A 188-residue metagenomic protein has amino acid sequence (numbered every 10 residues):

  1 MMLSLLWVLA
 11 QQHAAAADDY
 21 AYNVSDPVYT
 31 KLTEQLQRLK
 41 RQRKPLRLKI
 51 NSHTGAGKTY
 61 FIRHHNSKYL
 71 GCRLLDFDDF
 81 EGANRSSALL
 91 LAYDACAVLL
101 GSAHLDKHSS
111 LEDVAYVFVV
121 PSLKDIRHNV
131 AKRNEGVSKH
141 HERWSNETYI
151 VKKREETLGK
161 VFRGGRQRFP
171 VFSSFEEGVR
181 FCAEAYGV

Functional and structural regions predicted by a protein language model:
D18-Q37: N-terminal pre-Walker A segment at the start of P-loop NTPase domains
S52: The Walker A (P-loop) glycine that initiates the GxxxxGKT/S ATP-binding motif of P-loop NTPases
G55: Walker A (P-loop) phosphate-binding loop of P-loop NTPases
T59: Walker A/P-loop
R63-V98: Conserved substrate/cofactor phosphate-moiety recognition/catalytic segment in nucleotide-dependent phosphotransferases
E112-V130: Conserved phosphate-donor/acceptor-positioning beta-strand/loop module used by diverse small-molecule
G136-V188: Small-molecule kinase domains that catalyze NTP-dependent phosphoryl transfer to phosphate-bearing small molecules
